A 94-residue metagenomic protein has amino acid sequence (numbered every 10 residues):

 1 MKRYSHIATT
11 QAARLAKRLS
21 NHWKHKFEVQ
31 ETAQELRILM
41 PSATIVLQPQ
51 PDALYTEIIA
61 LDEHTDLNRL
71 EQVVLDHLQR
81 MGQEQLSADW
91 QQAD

Functional and structural regions predicted by a protein language model:
M1-L15: Terminal, regulation- and interaction-focused segments at domain boundaries
K2, A33-E35, P51-Y55: A generic structural signal for beta-strand entry/edge sites
R3, E35, W90-D94: Structural preference for solvent-exposed beta-strand-turn elements and adjacent flexible terminal/loop segments within
S5-H6, S42-A43, Q50, N68-L70: Peripheral peptide segments
A12-K24: Amphipathic alpha-helical segments
H25-I45: Ser/Thr-rich, low-complexity intrinsically disordered terminal regions
P41, I45-L61: Beta-strand/loop substructures that line and gate deep hydrophobic ligand-binding cavities in soluble
Y55-D94: C-terminal structural segments of small proteins and small subunits
